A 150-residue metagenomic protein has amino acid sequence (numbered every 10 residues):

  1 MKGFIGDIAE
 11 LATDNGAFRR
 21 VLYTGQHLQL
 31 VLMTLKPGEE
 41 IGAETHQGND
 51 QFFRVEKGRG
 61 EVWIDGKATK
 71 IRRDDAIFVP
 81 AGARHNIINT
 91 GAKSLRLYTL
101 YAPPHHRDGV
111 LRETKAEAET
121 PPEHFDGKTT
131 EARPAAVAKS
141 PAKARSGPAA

Functional and structural regions predicted by a protein language model:
M1-Q29, G42, D108-A150: A short, N-terminal "cap"/entry segment at the start of jelly-roll beta-barrel domains of the cupin/DSBH fold
R20-T24, M33, I41-H46, I88-T90: Short histidine-centered beta-strand/loop micro-motifs that create catalytic or ligand/metal-coordination sites
T34-K36, T45-V62, L100: Short, conserved beta-strand element in jelly-roll/cupin
A43, V62-W63, V79, H85-G91: Short beta-strand His + acidic residue motifs that chelate non-heme Fe in jelly-roll/DSBH and cupin folds
F52, R59-E61, A68, R84 (+1 more regions): Structural motif
K67-A81: Short acidic-glycine-tyrosine-enriched beta hairpin
G82-A83, A102: Short, surface-exposed secondary-structure boundary micro-motifs
K93-D108: A short hydrophobic beta-strand segment most commonly corresponding to one strand of the jelly-roll/cupin
